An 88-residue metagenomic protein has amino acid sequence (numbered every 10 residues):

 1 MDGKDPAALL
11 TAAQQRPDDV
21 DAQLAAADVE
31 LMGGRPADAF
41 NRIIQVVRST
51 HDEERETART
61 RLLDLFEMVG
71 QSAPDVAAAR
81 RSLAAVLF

Functional and structural regions predicted by a protein language model:
D5, P17-Q23, D38, E56-A58: Generic helix N-cap/helix-start motif at coil->alpha-helix transitions
L9-L10, A26, I43, R80: Inward-facing hydrophobic residues that define packing positions of alpha-helical scaffold repeats
R16-P17, T50, V69, L87: Alpha-helical junction/boundary sensor with strong preference for TPR arrays
